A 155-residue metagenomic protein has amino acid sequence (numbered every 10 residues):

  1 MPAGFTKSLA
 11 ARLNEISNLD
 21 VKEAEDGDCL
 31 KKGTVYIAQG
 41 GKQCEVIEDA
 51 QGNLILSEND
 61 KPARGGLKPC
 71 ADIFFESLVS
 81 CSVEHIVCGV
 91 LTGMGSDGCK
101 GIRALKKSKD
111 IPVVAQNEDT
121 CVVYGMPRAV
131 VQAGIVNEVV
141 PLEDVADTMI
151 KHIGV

Functional and structural regions predicted by a protein language model:
M1-V155: Conserved acid/base catalytic micro-environments in cytosolic active-site loops
